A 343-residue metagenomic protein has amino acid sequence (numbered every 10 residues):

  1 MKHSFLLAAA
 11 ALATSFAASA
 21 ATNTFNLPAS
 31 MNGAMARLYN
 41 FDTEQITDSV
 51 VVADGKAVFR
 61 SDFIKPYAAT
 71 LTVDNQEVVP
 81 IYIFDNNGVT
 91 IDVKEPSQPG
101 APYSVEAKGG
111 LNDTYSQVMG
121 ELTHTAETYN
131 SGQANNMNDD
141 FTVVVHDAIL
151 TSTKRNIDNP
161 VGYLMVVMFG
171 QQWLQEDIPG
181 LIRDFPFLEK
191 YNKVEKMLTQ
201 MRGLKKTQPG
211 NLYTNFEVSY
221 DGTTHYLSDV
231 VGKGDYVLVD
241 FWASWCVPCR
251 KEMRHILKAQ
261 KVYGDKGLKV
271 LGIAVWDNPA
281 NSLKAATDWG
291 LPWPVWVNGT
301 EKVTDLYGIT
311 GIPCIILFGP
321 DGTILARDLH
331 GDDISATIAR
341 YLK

Functional and structural regions predicted by a protein language model:
M1-N26: Bacterial Sec-dependent N-terminal signal peptides
A21-L150: A non-transmembrane, solvent-exposed segment enriched in polar/low-complexity residues
V78, D139-G210: N-terminal targeting signals for export/organelle localization
E217-V237: A short beta-strand-turn-helix
G234-V237, F241-W245, G311: Short pre-active-site segment immediately N-terminal to redox-active cysteine/selenocysteine motifs in thiol-based
F241-K258: Conserved redox-active cysteine motifs that mediate thiol-disulfide chemistry, especially di-cysteine Cys-X(1-2)-Cys
G267-N281, L291-E301: Thiol-based oxidoreductase modules, predominantly thioredoxin-like and allied folds used for disulfide exchange
T287-L291, G299-L342: Thiol/disulfide oxidoreductase modules built on the thioredoxin-like
